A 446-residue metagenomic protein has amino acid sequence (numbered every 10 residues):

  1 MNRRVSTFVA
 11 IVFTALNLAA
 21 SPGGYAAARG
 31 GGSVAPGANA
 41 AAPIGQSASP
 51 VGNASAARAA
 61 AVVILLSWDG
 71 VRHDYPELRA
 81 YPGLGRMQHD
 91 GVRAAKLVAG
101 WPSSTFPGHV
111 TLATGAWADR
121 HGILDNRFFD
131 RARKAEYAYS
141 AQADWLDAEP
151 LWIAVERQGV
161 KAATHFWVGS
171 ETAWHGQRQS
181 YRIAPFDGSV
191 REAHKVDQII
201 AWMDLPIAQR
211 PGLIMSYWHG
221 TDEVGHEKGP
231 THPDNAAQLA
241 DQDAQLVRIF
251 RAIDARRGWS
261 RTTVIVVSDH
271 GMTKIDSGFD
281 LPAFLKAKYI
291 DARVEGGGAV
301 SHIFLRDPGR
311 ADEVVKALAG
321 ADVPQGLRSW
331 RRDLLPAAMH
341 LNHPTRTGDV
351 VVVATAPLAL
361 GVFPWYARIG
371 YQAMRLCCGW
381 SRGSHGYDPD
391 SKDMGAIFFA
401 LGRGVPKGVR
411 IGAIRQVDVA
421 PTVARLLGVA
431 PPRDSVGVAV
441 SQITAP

Functional and structural regions predicted by a protein language model:
V9-A20: Bacterial N-terminal signal peptides
G45, V51-V62, R72-V160, A173-Q177: Active-site nucleophile/metal-coordination loop of metallo-enzymes that catalyze phosphate/sulfate and related
A59-R72, R86-Q88, L112, V155 (+6 more regions): Beta-strand elements within well-structured catalytic alpha/beta cores of enzymes that handle phosphate/sulfate esters
A116-P230, D322-V323, G361: His/Asp/Glu-rich, glycine-adjacent segments that coordinate divalent cations and/or stabilize oxyanion chemistry on
S180-M203, N235-A244, L285-V300: Acidic, His- and aromatic-enriched active-site or binding-groove loops in soluble protein domains that engage sugars
E192-D204, T221-T262, E313, R382 (+1 more regions): A long, amphipathic alpha-helix that forms part of the scaffold/cap immediately adjacent to metal-dependent active
W259-R261, S268-R306: Acidic/histidine-rich catalytic neighborhood
E295-T422: Active-site neighborhoods of enzymes that stabilize oxyanions during catalysis
